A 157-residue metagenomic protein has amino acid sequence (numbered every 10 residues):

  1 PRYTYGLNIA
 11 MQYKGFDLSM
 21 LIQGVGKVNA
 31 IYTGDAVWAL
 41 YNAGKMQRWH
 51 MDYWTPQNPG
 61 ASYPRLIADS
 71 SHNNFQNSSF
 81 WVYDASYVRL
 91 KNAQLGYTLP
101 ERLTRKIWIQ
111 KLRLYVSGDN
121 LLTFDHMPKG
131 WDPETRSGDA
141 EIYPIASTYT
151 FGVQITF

Functional and structural regions predicted by a protein language model:
Y3-Y5, K14-F16, S86, W108-L112 (+1 more regions): Outer-envelope beta-barrel architecture signal
G6-N8, N92-G96, T150-G152: Membrane-embedded beta-strand positions in outer-membrane beta-barrel channels/transporters
Q12, Q23-V25, S117-L121, T156: Outer-membrane beta-barrel pore domains and translocons
G15-S19, R102-L103: Repeated loop/turn-to-beta-strand initiation elements of outer-membrane beta-barrel proteins
D17-S19, G26-A30, L122-D125: Flexible loop/turn segments at secondary-structure boundaries
M20, L114-V116, V153: Membrane-embedded beta-strand positions of outer-membrane beta-barrel proteins
V25-R113, G118: Extracytoplasmic gating/loop element in the C-terminal half of outer-membrane beta-barrel translocons and assembly
A43, N58-A61, F75, T123-F157: C-terminal beta-signal and terminal closure region of outer-membrane beta-barrel proteins
